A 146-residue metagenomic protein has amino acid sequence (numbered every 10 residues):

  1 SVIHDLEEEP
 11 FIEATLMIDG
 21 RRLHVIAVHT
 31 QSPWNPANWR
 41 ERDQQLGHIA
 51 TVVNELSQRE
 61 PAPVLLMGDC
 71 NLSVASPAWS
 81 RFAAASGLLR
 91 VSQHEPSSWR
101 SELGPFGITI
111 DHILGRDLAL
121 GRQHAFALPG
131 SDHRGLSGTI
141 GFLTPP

Functional and structural regions predicted by a protein language model:
S1-P146: Soluble catalytic domains of enzymes that build or remodel membrane lipids, polysaccharides, and related
